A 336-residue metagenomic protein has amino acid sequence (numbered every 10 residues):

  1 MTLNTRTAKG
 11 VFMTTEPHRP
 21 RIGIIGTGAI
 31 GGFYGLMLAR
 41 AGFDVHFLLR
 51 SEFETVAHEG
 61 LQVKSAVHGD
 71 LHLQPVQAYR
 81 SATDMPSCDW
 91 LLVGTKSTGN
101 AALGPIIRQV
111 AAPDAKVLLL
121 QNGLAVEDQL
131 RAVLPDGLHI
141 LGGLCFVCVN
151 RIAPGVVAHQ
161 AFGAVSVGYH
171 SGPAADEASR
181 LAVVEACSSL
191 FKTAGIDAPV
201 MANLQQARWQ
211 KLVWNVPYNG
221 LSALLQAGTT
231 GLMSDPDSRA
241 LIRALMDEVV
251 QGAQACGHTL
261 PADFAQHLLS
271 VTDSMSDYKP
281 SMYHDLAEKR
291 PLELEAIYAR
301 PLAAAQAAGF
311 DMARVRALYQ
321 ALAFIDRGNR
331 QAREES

Functional and structural regions predicted by a protein language model:
L3, K9-L71: NAD(P)+-binding Rossmann beta1-loop-alpha1 motif at the extreme N-terminus of oxidoreductases
T14, H18, R243-S336: NAD(P)-dependent Rossmann-like dehydrogenase/reductase catalytic/cofactor-binding core
H18-R21, D89, A115, G163: Nucleotide donor/acceptor-binding cores
G23, H46, K116-L118, L141 (+2 more regions): A structural signal for isolated positions on well-ordered beta-strands in alpha/beta enzyme cores
L36, R40, P105-Q109, A132 (+3 more regions): Short, well-ordered alpha-helices that flank and scaffold nucleotide-derived cofactor binding pockets
L71-V156: Rossmann-like NAD(P)(H) cofactor-binding subdomain of soluble oxidoreductases
V110, V133-H139, I152-K211, V216-A262: Internal alpha-helical scaffold of NAD(P)-dependent oxidoreductase catalytic cores
